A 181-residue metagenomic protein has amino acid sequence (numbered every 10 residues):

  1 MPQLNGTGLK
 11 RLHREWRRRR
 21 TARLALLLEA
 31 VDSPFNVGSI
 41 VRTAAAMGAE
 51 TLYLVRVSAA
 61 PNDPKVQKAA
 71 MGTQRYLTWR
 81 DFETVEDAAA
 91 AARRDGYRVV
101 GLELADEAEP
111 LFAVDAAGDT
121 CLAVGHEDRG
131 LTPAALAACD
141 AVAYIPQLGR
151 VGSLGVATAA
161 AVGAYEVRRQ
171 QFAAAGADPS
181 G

Functional and structural regions predicted by a protein language model:
M1-G181: Post-transcriptional modification and biogenesis factors for structured RNAs of the translation apparatus
